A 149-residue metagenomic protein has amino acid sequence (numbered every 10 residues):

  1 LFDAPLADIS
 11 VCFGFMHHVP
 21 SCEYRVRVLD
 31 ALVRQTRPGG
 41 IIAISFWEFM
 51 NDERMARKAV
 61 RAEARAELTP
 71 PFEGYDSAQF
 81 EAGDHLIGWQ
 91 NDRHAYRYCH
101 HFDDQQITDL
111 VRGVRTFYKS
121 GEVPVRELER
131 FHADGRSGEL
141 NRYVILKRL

Functional and structural regions predicted by a protein language model:
L1-D3, E23-A31, P38-L149: Class I (Rossmann-like) S-adenosyl-L-methionine-dependent methyltransferase catalytic domain, capturing the SAM-binding
L6-A7: Local beta-strand N-terminus motif with an aromatic residue
V11: A conserved beta-strand element that flanks and buttresses the S-adenosyl-L-methionine
G14-H18: Short catalytic micro-motifs in class I SAM-dependent methyltransferases
